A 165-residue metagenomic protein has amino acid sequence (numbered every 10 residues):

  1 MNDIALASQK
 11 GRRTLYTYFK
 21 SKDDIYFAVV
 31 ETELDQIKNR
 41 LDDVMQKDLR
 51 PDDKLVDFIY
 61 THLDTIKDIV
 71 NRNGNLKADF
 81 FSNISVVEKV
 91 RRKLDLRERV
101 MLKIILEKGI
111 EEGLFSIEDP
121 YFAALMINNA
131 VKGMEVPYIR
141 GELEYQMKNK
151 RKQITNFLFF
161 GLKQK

Functional and structural regions predicted by a protein language model:
M1-D24, A28: Helix-turn-helix
T14, T61, T65, A130-P137: Amphipathic alpha-helical interface segments
Y26, V30, L34, I59 (+2 more regions): Amphipathic, non-transmembrane alpha-helical scaffold segments
A28, T32, N39-D68, A123-I127: Hydrophobic alpha-helical connector segments
V44, N73-F80, Y138-E142: Secondary-structure edge/capping motif, primarily at the C-terminal ends of alpha-helices and the immediately following
L63-K103, E111-E112: Short secondary-structure transition hinges
V100-E112, N129-A130, V136, R140-K165: C-terminal peripheral helix-coil segments that are non-catalytic and often amphipathic
